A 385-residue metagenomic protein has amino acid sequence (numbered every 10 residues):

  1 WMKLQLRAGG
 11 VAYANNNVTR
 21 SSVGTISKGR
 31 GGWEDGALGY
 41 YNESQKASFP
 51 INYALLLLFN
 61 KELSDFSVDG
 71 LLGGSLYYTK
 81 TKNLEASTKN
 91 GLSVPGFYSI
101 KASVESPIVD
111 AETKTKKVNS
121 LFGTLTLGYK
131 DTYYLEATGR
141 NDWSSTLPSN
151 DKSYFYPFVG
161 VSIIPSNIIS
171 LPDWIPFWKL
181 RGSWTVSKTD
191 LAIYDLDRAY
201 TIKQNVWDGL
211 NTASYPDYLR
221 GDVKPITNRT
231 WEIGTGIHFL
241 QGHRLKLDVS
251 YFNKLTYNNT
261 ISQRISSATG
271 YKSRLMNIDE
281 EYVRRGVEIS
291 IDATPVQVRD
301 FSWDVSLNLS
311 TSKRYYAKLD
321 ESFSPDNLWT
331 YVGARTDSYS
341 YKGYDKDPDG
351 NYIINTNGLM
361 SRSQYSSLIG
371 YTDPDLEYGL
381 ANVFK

Functional and structural regions predicted by a protein language model:
W1-S21, W33-R335, S340, L368 (+1 more regions): Extracellular/periplasmic, surface-exposed regions of secreted and cell-surface proteins
V23-T25: Short, Lys/Arg-rich amphipathic segments at extreme N-termini
S27-K28, E136: Core alpha/beta catalytic barrel or barrel-like domain that forms the active/cofactor pocket in diverse metabolic
R220-D222, D349-G350, I354-L359, Y371: Solvent-exposed beta-strand/coil patches in large extracellular/periplasmic or lumenal scaffold regions
S361-Y365: Short Pro/Gly-enriched beta-strand edge/turn motifs at strand-loop
